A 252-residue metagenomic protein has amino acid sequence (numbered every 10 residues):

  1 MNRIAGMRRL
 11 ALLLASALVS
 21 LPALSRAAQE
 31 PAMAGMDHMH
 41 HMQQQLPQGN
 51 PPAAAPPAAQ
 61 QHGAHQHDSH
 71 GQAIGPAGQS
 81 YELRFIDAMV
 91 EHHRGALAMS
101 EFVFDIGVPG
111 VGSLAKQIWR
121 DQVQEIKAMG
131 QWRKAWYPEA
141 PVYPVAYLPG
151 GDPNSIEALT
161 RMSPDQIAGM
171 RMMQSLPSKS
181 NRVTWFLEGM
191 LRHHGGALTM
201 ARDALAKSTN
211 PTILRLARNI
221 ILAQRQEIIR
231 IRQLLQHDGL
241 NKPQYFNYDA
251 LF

Functional and structural regions predicted by a protein language model:
M1-N2, V19: Helix-centric, low-specificity signal for extended rod-like, repetitive segments
N2-L12: Bacterial N-terminal signal peptides that target proteins for export
A11-L21: Bacterial N-terminal signal peptides
A23-A27: Sec/Tat signal peptide C-region and signal peptidase I cleavage site
E30-F252: All-alpha RGS (Regulator of G-protein Signaling) helical domain and cognate RGS-like helical scaffolds
